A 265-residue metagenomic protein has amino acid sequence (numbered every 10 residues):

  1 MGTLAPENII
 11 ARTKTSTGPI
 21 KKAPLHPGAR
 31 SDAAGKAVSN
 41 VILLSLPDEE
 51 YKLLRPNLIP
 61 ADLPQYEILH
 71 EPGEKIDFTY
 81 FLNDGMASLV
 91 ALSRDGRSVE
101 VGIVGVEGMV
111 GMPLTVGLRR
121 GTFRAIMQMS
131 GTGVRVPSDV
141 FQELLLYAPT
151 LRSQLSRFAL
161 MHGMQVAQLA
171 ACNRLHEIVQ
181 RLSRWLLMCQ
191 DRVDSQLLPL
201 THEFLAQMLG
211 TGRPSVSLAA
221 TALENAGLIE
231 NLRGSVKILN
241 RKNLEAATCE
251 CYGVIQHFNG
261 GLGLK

Functional and structural regions predicted by a protein language model:
M1-A37: Polybasic, lysine-enriched low-complexity intrinsically disordered terminal tails
I42-Y80, D84: Regulatory nucleotide-sensing modules
L46, L82, V104-G105, Q128 (+3 more regions): A conserved hydrophobic position in a structured secondary element of the catalytic/binding core that shapes
E67-M129: Cyclic nucleotide-binding regulatory domains
M86, G131-G133, S235: Structural motif
G102-L160, Q168: Cyclic-nucleotide recognition modules
Q128-S130, L145-G212: Polybasic "coupling" helices that flank or enter modular domains
M188-K265: Phosphate-/nucleic-acid-contacting segments
